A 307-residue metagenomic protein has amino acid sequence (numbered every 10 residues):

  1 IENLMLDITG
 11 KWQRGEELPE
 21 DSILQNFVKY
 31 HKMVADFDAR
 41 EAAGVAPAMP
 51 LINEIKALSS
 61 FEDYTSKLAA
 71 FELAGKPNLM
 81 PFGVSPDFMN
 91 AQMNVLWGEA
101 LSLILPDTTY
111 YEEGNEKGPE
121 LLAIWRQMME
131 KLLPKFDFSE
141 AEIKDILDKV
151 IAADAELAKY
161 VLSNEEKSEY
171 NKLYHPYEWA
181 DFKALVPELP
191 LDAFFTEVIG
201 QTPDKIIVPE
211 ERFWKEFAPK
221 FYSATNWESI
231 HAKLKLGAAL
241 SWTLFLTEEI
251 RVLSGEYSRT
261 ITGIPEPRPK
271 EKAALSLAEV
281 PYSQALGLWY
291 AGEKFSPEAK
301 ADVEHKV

Functional and structural regions predicted by a protein language model:
I1-L6: N-terminal mature-domain "stem" immediately C-terminal to a signal peptide or N-terminal signal-anchor/transmembrane
D7, K11: Charge-dense polyanion-binding interfaces
W12-V307: Noncatalytic, helix-rich "gating/capping" subdomain that lines the substrate-entry/channel surface of large enzyme
